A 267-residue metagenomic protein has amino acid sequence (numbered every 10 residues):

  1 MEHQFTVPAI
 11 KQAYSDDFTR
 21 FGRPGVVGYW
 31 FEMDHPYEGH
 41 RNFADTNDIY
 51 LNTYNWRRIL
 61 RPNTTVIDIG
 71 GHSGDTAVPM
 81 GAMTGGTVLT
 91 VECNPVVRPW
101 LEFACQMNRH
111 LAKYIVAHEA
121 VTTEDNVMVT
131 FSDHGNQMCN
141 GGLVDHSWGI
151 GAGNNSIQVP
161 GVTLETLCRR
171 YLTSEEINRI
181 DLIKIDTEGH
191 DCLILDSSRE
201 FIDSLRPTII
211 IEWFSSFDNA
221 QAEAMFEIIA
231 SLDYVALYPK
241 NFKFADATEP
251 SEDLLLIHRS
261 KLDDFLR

Functional and structural regions predicted by a protein language model:
M1-K113, G153-N154, Y171-I177, Y238 (+1 more regions): S-adenosyl-L-methionine
F43-I67, D125, V144-D203, F217: Short internal loop-to-helix segment that lines adenine-nucleotide cofactor pockets
G71-S73, P95, T123, T187-G189 (+1 more regions): Short, glycine/acidic-enriched loop or turn micro-motifs at the edges of active sites
D75, P99, D125-N126, L193 (+1 more regions): Residues that form or flank phosphate/diphosphate-binding pockets in enzymes that use nucleotide phosphates
M80, L101, F131, I194-S198: Hydrophobic packing residues within well-ordered alpha-helices of enzyme cores
G86, T90, L167-R267: Conserved acidic-Pro-Pro-aromatic motif
V97, G142-V144, Q221: Residue-level preference for nonpolar/small residues embedded in alpha-helices
E102-C168: S-adenosyl-L-methionine
